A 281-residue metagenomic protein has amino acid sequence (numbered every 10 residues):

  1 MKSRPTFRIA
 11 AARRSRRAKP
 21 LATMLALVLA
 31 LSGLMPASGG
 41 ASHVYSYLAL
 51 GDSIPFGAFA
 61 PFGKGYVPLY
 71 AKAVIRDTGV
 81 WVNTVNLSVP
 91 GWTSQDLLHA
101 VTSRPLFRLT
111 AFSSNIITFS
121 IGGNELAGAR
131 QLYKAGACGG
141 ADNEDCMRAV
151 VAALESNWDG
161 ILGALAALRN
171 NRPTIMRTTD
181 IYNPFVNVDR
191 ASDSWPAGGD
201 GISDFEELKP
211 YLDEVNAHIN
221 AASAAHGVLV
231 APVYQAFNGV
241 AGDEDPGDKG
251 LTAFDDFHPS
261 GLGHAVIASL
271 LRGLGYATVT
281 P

Functional and structural regions predicted by a protein language model:
M1-R16: N-terminal secretory signal peptides that target proteins for export/translocation
T23-G33: Bacterial N-terminal signal peptides
S38-H43, L97-I117, D159-P173: Short amphipathic alpha-helices and their capping/turn segments at secondary-structure boundaries
G40-P90: Serine-esterase "nucleophile elbow" of acetyl-processing enzymes
S46-G51, P55-F56, N83-S88, N115-S120 (+3 more regions): Structural recognition of the beta-strand scaffold that forms the well-ordered cores of secreted hydrolase catalytic
D96-V150, N183-P184: Oxyanion-hole/transition-state-stabilizing segment in secreted/luminal serine hydrolases and related acyltransferases
V186-A231: Substrate-gating cap/lid alpha-helix
G250-P281: Histidine-centered active-site loop/cap adjacent to the catalytic His in serine esterases/O-acetyl transfer systems
